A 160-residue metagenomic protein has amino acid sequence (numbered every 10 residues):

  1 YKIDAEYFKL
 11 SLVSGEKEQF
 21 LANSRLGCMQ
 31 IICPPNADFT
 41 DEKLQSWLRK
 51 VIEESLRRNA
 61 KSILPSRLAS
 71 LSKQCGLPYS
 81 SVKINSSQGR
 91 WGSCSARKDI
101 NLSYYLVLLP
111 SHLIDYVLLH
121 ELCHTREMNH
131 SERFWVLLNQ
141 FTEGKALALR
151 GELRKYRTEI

Functional and structural regions predicted by a protein language model:
Y1-D115, T125-I160: Active-site-proximal or metal-binding-adjacent scaffold patches in catalytic folds
L118: Walker B beta-strand of ABC/ABC-like P-loop ATPase nucleotide-binding domains, specifically the conserved hydrophobic
E121: Walker B catalytic acidic pair
